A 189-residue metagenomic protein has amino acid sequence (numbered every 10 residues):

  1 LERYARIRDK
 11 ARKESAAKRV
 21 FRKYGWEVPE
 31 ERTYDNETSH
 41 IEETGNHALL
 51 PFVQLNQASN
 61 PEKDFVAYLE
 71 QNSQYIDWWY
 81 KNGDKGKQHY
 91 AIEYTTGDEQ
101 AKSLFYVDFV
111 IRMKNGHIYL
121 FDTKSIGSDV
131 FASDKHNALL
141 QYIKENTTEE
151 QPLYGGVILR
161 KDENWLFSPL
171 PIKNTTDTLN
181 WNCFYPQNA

Functional and structural regions predicted by a protein language model:
L1-A189: Electrostatic, structured charged patches in enzyme active sites and in nucleic-acid/phosphate-binding
